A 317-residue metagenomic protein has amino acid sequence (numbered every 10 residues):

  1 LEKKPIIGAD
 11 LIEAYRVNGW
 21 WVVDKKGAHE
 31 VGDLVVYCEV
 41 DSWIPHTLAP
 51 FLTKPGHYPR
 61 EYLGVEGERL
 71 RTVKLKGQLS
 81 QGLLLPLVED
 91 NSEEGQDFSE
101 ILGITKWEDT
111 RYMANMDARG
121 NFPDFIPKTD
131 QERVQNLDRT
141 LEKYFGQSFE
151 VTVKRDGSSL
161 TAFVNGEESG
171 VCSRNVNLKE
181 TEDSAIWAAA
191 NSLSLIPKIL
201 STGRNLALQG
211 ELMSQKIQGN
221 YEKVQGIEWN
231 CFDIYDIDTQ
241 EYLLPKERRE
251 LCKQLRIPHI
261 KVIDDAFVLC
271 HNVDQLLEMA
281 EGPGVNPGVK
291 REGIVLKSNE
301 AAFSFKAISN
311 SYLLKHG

Functional and structural regions predicted by a protein language model:
L1-G317: Core nucleotide-handling region used for phosphoryl-transfer chemistry
